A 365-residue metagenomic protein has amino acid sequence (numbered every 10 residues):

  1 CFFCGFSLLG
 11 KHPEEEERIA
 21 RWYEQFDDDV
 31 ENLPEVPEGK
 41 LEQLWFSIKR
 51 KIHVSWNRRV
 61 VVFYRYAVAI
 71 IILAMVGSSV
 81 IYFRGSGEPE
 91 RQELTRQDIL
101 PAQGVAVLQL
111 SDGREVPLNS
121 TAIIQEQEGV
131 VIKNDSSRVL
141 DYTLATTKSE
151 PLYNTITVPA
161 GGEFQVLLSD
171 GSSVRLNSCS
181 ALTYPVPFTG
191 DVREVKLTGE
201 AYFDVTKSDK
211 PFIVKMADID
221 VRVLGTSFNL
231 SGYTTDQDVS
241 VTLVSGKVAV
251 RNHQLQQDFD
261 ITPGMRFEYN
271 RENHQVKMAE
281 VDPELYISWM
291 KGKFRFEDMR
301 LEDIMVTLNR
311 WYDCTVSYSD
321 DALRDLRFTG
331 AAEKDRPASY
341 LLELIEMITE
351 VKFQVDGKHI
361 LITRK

Functional and structural regions predicted by a protein language model:
C1-Y23: Short, amphipathic alpha-helical interaction patch
K11, E24-D28, Y312: Short alpha-helix boundary/capping elements
E16, Y23, E31-V36, V60 (+2 more regions): Extended, compositionally biased eukaryotic interaction scaffolds
I19, Y23, D27, W45-I48: Short amphipathic alpha-helical coiled-coil/interface segments
D29-V30, N273: Short, composition-biased linear "edge" segments at structural boundaries
N32-Y64: Positively biased amphipathic helices and basic secretion/translocation or surface-docking motifs that either flank
W56-A67, G77-K365: A residue-level detector for the "anchor" residue at the start of short, highly conserved motifs
V68-I72: Hydrophobic helical h-region of N-terminal Sec-dependent signal peptides in bacterial secretory/periplasmic proteins
